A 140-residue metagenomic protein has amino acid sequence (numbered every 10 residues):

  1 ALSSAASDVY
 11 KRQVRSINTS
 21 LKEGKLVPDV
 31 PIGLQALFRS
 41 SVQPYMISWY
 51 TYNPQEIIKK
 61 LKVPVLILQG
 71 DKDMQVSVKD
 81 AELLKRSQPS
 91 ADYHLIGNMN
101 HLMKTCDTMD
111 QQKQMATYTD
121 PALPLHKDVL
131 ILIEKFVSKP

Functional and structural regions predicted by a protein language model:
A1-A6, Y10: Single conserved hydrophobic/aromatic residue that forms the stacking wall/gate of nucleotide- or nucleobase-binding
S41-I57: Active-site nucleophile elbow and catalytic-triad environment of alpha/beta-hydrolase enzymes
L61, I67-Q69: Short beta-strand/loop motif that positions the catalytic acidic residue of the alpha/beta-hydrolase fold
V63, V76-S87: Short alpha-helix in the alpha/beta-hydrolase fold that links the catalytic acid
K72-V76, H101: Acidic catalytic loop of the alpha/beta-hydrolase fold
M99-M103, T108-P140: Catalytic active-site module of serine/aspartate enzymes centered on a nucleophile-bearing elbow/loop
